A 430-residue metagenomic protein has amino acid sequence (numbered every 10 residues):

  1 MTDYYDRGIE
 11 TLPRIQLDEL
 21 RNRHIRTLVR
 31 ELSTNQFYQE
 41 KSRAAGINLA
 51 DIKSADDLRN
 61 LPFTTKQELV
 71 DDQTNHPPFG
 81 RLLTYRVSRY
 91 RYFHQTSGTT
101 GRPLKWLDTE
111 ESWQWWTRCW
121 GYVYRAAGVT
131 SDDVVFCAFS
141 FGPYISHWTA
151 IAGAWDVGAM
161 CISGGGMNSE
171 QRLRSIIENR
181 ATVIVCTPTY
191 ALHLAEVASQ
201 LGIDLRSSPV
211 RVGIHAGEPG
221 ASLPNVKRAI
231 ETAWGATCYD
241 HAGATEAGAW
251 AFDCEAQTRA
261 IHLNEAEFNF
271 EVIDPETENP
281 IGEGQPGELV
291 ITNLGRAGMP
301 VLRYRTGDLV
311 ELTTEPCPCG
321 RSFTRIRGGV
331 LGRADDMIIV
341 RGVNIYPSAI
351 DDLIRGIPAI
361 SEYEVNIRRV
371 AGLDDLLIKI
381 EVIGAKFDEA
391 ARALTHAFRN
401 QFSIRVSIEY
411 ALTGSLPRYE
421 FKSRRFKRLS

Functional and structural regions predicted by a protein language model:
M1-Q95, G101-R118, R125-A126, G372-L377 (+3 more regions): Nucleotide 5′-phosphate-binding alpha/beta core
T2-G8, D56, T65-Y239, A247 (+1 more regions): Active-site phosphate/ATP/adenylate-binding loop shared across adenylate-forming ligases
V134-C137, V290, K379: Short, well-ordered beta-strand segments
C161, C238, F270, Y363-V365 (+1 more regions): Generic structural signal for residues in well-ordered beta-strands
G164, H241-G243, I273, R368 (+1 more regions): Conserved beta-strand termini and adjacent loop/short-helix elements that scaffold enzyme active sites in alpha/beta
I184, L294-F402, F421: AMP-binding/adenylate-forming catalytic core of the ANL superfamily
H215, G220-S222, V226-P316: Conserved AMP-binding/adenylate-forming
